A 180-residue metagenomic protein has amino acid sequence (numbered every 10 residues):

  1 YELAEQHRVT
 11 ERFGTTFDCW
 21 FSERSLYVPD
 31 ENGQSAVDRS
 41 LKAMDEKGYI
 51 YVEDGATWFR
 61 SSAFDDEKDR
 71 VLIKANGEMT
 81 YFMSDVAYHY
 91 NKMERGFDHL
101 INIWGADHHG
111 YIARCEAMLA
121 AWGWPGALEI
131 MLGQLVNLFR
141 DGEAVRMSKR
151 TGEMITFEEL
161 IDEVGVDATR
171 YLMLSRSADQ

Functional and structural regions predicted by a protein language model:
Y1-R39, A43, Y49-D54, K92-G105 (+2 more regions): Conserved alpha/beta enzyme-core scaffolds, especially Rossmann-like or related mixed alpha/beta domains that build
L3-A4, D38, D66, A113 (+1 more regions): A generic alpha-helix surface/boundary motif
E5, S84-Y88, R114: Well-ordered alpha-helical segments embedded in enzymatic catalytic cores
Q6, M44, G77, D107 (+1 more regions): Divalent metal-coordination and catalytic microenvironments
S25, E31-N32, F64, N76 (+5 more regions): Short capping/connector residues at structural and topological boundaries
Y51-A56, F64-D98, L128-M131: Active-site-adjacent "gating/activation" loops or surface patches in catalytic cores
F59: Active-site-adjacent pocket scaffolds in enzyme catalytic domains
H89, M93-Q180: Catalytic adenosine-cofactor/nucleotide-binding cores of aminoacyl-tRNA synthetases and other
